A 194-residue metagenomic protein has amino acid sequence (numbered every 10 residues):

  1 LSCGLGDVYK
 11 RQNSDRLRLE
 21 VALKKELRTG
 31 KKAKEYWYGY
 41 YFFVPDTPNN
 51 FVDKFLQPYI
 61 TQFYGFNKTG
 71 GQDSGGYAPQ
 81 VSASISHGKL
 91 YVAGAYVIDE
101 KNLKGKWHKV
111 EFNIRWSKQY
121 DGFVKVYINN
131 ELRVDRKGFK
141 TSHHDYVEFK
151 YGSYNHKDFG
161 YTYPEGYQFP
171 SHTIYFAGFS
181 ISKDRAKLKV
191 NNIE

Functional and structural regions predicted by a protein language model:
L1-Y9: Single conserved hydrophobic/aromatic residue that forms the stacking wall/gate of nucleotide- or nucleobase-binding
L17-K24, G39, F51-D73, V126: Aromatic-rich beta-strand patches that line glycan-recognition/binding surfaces of extracellular proteins
G30-D46: A carbohydrate-recognition surface predominantly in extracellular/luminal proteins
Y41-N49, N113-S117: Solvent-exposed strand-to-loop "edge" motifs in beta-rich extracellular domains
I60-A93: Glycan-recognition/cleft segments
Y91-K109: Short, aromatic/His-centered strand-loop micro-motif at the edge of beta-sheets
F112-G138: Carbohydrate-binding surfaces in secreted/extracellular proteins
R136-G178: Flexible glycan-contacting loops in extracellular carbohydrate-active proteins
